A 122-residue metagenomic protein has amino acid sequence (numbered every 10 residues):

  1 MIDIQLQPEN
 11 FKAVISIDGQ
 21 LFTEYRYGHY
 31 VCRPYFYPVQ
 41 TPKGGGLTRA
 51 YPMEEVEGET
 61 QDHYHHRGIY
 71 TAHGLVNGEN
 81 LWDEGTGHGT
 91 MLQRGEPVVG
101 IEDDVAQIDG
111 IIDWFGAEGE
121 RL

Functional and structural regions predicted by a protein language model:
M1-H63: Beta-strand-rich N-terminal accessory domains
Q7, Q61-L122: Extended, loop-rich substrate-binding clefts of extracytoplasmic carbohydrate-active enzymes
